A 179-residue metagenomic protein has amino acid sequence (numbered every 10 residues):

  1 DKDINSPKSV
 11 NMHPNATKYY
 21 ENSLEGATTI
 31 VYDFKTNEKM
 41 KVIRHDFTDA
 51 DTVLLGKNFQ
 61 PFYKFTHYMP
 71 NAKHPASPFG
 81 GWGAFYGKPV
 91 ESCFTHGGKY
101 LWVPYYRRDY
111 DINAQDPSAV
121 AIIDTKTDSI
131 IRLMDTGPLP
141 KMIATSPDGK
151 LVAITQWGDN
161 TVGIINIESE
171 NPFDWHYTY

Functional and structural regions predicted by a protein language model:
D1-Y179: Predominantly soluble domains enriched in secretory-pathway, periplasmic, or organellar proteins
